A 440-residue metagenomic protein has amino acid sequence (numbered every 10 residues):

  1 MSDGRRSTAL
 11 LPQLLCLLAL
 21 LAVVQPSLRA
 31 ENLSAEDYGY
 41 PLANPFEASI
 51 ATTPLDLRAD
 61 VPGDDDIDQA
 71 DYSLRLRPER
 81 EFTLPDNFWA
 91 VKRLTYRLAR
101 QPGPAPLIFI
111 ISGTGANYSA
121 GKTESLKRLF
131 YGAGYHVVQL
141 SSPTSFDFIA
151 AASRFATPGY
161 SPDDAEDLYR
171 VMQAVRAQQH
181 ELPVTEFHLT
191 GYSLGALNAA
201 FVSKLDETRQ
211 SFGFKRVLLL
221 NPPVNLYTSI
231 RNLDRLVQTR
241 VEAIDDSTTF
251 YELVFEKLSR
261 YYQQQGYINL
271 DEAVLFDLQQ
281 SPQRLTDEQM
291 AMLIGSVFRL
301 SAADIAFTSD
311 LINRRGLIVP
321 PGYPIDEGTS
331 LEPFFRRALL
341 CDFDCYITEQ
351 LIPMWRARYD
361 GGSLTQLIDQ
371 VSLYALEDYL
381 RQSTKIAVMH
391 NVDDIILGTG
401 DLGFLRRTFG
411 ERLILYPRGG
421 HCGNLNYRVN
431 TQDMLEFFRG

Functional and structural regions predicted by a protein language model:
E47-G103: N-terminal cap/lid segment of alpha/beta-hydrolase-fold proteins
A99-S145, T399: Short, surface-exposed "cap/lid" segments of acyl-processing enzymes
T157-Q179: Alpha/beta-hydrolase active-site loop
G191-A199: Gly/Ala-rich beta-loop-alpha elbow adjacent to hydrolase catalytic centers
L205-L331: Alpha/beta-hydrolase-fold enzymes
Q382, V388-H390: Short beta-strand/loop motif that positions the catalytic acidic residue of the alpha/beta-hydrolase fold
I395-D401: Conserved alpha/beta-hydrolase "acid-adjacent" motif
G419-N430: Catalytic histidine-centered segment of alpha/beta-hydrolase-like enzymes
